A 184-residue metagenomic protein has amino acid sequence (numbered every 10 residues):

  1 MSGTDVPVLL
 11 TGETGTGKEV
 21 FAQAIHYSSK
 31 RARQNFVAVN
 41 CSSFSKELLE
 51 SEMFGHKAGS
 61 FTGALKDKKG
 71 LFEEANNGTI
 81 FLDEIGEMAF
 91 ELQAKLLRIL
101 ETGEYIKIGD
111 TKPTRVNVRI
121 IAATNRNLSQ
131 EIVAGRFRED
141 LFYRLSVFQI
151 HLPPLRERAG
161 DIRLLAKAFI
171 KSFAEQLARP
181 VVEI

Functional and structural regions predicted by a protein language model:
M1-T62, E73-A89, P154-G160: Conserved post-Walker A coupling segment in P-loop NTPases
G3, P7, S29-Q34, G109-R119 (+1 more regions): Nucleotide-binding/hydrolysis machinery
V20-A24, K68, L92, L165-A166: Interdomain coupling helix/linker and adjacent catalytic-core signature of nucleotidyl signaling output domains
G63-D67, A94-T114, A123: Substrate-gripping "pore-loop 1 plus following alpha2 helix"
N76-T79, K95, V116-I121, R138: Loop/turn-to-beta-strand initiation segments
E84, A122-N127: A short beta-strand-to-loop transition that corresponds to the Sensor-1 phosphate-sensing loop of AAA+ P-loop ATPases
